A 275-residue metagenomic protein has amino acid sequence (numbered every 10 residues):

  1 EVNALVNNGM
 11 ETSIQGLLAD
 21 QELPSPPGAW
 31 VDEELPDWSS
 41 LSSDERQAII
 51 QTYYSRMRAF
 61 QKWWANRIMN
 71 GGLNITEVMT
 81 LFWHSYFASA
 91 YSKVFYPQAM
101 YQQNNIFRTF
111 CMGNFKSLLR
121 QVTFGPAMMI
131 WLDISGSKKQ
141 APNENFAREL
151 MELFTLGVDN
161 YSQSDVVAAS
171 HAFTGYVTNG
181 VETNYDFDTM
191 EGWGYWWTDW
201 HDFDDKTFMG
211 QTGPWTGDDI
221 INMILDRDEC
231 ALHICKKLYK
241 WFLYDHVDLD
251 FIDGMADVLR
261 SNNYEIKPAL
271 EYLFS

Functional and structural regions predicted by a protein language model:
E1-S25: N-terminal mature-domain "stem" immediately C-terminal to a signal peptide or N-terminal signal-anchor/transmembrane
V6, L18, D32-R46, M57-W64 (+1 more regions): Active-site substrate-binding loop specific to GH73 endo-beta-N-acetylglucosaminidase modules in bacterial autolysins
M10, E22, F87, Y91 (+2 more regions): Short alpha-helix boundary/capping elements
E22, N70-M79, T109-K116: Short, solvent-exposed loop/edge-beta patches enriched in aromatic
Q51-S55, G71-I75, F95-Y96, A141: Cytochrome P450
M57-W63, R67-A88: Hydrophobic alpha-helical hairpins/lids featuring a short glycine-rich hinge
W83, K93-F95: Active-site metal-coordination segments of metallo-dependent hydrolases
